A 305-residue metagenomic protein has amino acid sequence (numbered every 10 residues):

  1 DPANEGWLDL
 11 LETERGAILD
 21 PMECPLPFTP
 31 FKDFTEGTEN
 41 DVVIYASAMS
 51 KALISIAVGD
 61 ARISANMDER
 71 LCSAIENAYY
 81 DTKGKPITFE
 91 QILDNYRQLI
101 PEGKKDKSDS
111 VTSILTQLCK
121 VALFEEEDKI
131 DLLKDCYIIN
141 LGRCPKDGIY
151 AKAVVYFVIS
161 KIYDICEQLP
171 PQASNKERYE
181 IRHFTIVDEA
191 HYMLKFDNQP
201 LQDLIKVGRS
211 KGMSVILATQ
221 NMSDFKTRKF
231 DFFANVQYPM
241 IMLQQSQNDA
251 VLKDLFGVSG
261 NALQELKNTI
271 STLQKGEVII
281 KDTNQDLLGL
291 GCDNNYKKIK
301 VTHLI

Functional and structural regions predicted by a protein language model:
D1-M213, K226-K229, T269-G289: P-loop NTPase motor domains
R62, N66, F225-I305: P-loop NTPase motor core of the ASCE superfamily
T219-Q220: H-loop/switch region of ABC-family ATPase nucleotide-binding domains
